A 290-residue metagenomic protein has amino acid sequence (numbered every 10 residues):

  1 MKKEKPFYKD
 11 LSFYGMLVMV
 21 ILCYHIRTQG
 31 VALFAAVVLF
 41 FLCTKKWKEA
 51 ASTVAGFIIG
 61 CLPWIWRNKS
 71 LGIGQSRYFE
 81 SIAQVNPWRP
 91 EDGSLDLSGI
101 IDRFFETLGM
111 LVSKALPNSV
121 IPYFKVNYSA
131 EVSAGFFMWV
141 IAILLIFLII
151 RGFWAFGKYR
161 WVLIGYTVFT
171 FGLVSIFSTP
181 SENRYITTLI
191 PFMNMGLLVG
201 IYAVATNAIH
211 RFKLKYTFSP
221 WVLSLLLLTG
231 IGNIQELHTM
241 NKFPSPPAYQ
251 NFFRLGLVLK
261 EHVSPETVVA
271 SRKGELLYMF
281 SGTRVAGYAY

Functional and structural regions predicted by a protein language model:
M1, C23-R27, A32, W161-S175 (+1 more regions): Hydrophobic/aromatic-rich transmembrane helices and adjacent perimembrane loops
M1-E4, M16-M19, A35-L42, A142-F153 (+2 more regions): Transmembrane alpha-helical segments
E4-L11, T44-T53, P122-G165, P180 (+1 more regions): Membrane-interface helix-loop-helix junctions at transmembrane boundaries of multi-pass membrane enzymes, predominantly
S12-R27, F34-F41, G56-G60, F171: Membrane-interface alpha helices of multi-pass inner-membrane proteins
I21-R27, L42-C43, I59-W66, S175-I176 (+2 more regions): Transmembrane helix irregularities
E49-N127, F137-I143, L228, G232: Membrane-lumen/periplasm interface segments of specific transmembrane helices in polyprenyl phosphate-linked
G200-A203, T217-A248: Transmembrane alpha-helical segments
T239-M240, P246-E261, R272-Y290: Extracytoplasmic
